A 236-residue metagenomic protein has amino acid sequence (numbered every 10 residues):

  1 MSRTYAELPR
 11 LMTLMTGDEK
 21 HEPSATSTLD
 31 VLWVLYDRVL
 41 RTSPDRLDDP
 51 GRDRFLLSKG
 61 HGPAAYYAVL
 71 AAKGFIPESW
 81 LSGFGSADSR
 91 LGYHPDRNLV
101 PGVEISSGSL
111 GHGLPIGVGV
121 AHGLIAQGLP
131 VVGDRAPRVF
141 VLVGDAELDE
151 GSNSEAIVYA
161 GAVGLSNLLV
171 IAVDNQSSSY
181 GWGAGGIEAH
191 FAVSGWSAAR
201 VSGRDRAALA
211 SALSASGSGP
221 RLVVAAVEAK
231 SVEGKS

Functional and structural regions predicted by a protein language model:
R3-E19, A172-V173: N-terminal capping segment at the start of a domain
E19, S24-A162: Cofactor-binding active-site loop characterized by glycine-rich and histidine/acidic residues
D30, H61-G62, N175-Q176, D205 (+1 more regions): Glycine-rich beta-alpha junction loops
R138, S166-L169, S197: Residues at the starts of beta-strands that form the adenosine-phosphate
L148-D149, S177-S179, K230-E233: Flexible loop/turn segments at secondary-structure boundaries
E150-D174, G219-A226: A short alpha/beta connector and helix-capping loop motif
S179-A189: Short, glycine/polar-rich helix-capping loops at beta-to-alpha or helix-loop-helix junctions that flank or form
H190, S197-A199, R206-S236: Glycine/aspartate-rich loop-and-adjacent alpha/beta segment that forms the canonical ThDP
